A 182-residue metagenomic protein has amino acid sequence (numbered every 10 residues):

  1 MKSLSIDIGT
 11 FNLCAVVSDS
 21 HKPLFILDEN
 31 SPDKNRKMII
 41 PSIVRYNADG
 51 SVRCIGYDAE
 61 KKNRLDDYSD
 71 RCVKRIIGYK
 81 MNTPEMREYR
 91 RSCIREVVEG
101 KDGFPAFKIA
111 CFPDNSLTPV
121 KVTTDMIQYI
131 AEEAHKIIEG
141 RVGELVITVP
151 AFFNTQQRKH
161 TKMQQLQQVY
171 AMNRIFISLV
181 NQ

Functional and structural regions predicted by a protein language model:
M1-P41, Y46-Q182: N-terminal phosphate-binding loop and flanking beta/alpha elements of the actin-like ATPase fold
